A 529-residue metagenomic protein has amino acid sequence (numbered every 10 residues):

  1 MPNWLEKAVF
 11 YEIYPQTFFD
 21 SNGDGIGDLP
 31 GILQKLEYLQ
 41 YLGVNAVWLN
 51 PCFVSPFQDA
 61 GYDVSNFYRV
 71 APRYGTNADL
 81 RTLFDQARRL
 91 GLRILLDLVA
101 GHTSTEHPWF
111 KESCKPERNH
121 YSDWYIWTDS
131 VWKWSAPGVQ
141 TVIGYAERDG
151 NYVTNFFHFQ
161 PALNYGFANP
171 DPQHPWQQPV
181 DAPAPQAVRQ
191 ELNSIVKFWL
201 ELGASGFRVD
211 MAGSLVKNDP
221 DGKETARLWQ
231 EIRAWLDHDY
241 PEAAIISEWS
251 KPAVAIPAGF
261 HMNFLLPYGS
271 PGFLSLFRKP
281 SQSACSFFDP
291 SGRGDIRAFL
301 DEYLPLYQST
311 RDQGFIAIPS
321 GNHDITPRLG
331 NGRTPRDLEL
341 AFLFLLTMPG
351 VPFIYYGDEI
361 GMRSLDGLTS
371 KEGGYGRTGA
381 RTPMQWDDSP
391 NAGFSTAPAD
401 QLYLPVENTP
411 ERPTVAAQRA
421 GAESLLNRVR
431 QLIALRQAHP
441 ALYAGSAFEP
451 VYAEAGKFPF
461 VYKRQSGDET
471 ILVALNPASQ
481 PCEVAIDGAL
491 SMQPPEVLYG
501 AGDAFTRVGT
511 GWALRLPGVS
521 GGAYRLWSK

Functional and structural regions predicted by a protein language model:
P2-Q190, E201, A212-G259, M384 (+1 more regions): Acidic/aromatic-lined carbohydrate-recognition and catalytic surfaces of CAZymes acting on diverse glycans
L5-E6, D239, G259, A298 (+4 more regions): Loop/helix patches that line or flank the sugar-binding groove of alpha-linked glycan CAZymes
Q16-F18, F53-S55, A100-G101, S205 (+11 more regions): Short, solvent-exposed loop/turn segments at secondary-structure junctions
T105-V139, W229, R233-P383, D388: Conserved alpha/beta catalytic core and glycan-binding cleft of carbohydrate-active enzymes
V196-N218, I318-N322: Active-site groove signature of glycoside hydrolases
P481-A501: Beta-strand-rich binding/interaction modules
E496-W512: Solvent-exposed beta-strand/loop surfaces of large extracellular or lumenal domains
V508-K529: C-terminal beta-strand-rich structural cap/linker in extracellular carbohydrate-active enzymes
